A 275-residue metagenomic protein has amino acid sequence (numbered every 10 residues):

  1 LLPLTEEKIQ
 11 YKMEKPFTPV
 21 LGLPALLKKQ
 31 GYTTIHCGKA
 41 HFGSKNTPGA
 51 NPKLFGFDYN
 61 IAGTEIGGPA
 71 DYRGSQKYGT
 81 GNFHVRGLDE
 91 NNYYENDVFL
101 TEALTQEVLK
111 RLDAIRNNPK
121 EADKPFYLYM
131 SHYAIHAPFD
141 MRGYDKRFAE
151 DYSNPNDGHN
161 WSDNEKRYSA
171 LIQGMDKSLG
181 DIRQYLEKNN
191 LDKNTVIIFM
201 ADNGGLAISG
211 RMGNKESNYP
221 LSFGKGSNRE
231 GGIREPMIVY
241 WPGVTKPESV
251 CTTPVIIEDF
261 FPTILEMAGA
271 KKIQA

Functional and structural regions predicted by a protein language model:
L2-Y32, A40-M141, S153-N160, K166-S169: Formylglycine-dependent
L21, A25-K29, Q106, K110 (+4 more regions): Solvent-exposed, polar/charged alpha-helical surfaces in well-ordered, non-transmembrane soluble domains, broadly
P24-L26, T33-G38, Y59-A62, F126-S131 (+6 more regions): Structural recognition of the beta-strand scaffold that forms the well-ordered cores of secreted hydrolase catalytic
L27-H36, A40-H41, I61-T64, G68 (+9 more regions): A generic secondary-structure signal for well-formed alpha-helical elements
P48-G56, A137-G143, R147, Q184-V244 (+1 more regions): Histidine-centered active-site microenvironments of extracellular/periplasmic hydrolases and transferases
G68-L88, N154-N156, G180-N189, E216-A275: Substrate-binding rim/cap in mid-to-C-terminal beta-strand-loop elements of soluble/periplasmic
R167, L171, L179, G205: Extended, non-catalytic substrate-recognition/exosite surfaces adjacent to catalytic cores, especially in enzymes
